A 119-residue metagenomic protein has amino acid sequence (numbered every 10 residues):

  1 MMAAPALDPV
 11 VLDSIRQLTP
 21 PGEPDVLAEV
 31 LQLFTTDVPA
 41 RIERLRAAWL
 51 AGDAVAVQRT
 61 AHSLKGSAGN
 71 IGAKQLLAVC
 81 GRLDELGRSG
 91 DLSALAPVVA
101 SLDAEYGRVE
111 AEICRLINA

Functional and structural regions predicted by a protein language model:
M1-A119: Two-component system phosphorelay core
